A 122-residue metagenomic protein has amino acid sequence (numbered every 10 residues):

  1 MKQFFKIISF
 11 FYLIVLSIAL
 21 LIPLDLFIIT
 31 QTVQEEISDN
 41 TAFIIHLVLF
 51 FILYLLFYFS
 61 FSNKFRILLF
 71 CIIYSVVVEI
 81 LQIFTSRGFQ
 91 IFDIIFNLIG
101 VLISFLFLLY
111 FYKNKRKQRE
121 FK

Functional and structural regions predicted by a protein language model:
M1-I94, L98-K122: Bulky hydrophobic segments
